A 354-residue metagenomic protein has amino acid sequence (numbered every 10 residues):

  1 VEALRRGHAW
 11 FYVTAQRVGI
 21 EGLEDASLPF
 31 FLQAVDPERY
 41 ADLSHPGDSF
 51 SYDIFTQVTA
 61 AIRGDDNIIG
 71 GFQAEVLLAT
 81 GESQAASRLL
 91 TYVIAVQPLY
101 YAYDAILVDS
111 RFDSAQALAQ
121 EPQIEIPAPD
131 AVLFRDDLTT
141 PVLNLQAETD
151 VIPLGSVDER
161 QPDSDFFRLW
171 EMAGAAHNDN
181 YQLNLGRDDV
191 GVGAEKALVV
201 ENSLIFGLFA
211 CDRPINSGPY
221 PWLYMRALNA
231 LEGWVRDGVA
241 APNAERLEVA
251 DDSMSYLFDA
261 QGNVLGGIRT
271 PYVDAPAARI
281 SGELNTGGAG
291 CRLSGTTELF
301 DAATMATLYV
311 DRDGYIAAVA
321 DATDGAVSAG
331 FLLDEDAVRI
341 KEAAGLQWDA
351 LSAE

Functional and structural regions predicted by a protein language model:
V1-E354: C-terminal His-loop and adjacent cap/lid subdomain of alpha/beta-hydrolase
